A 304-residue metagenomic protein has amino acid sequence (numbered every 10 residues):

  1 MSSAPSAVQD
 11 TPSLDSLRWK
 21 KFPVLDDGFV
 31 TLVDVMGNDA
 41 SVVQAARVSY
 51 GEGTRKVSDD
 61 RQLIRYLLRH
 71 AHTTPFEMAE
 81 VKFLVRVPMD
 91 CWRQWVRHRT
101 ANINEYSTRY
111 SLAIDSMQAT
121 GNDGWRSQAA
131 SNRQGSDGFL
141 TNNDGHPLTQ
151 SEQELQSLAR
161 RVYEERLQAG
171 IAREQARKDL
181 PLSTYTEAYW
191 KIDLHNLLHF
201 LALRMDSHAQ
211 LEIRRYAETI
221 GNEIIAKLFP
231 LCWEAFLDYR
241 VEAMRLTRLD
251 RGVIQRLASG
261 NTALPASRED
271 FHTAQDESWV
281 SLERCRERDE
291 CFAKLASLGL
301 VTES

Functional and structural regions predicted by a protein language model:
M1-S304: Family-specific signature for flavin-dependent thymidylate synthase
